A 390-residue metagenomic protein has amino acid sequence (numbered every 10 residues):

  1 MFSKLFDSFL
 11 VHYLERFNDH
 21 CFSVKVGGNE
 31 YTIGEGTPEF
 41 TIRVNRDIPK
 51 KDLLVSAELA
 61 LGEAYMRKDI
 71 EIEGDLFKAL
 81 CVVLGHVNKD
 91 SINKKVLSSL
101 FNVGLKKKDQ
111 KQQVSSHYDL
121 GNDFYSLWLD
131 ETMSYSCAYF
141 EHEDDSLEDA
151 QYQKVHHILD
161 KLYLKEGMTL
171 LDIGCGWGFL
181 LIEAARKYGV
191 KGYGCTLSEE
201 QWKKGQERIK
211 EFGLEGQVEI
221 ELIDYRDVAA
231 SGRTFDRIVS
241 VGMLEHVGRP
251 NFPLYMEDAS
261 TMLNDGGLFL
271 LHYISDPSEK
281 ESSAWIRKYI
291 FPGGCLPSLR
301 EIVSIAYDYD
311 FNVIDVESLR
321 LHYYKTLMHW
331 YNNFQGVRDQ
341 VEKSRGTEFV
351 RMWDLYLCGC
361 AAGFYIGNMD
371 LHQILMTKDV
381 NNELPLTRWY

Functional and structural regions predicted by a protein language model:
M1-Q151, H157: Feature captures hydrophobic
E166-G174: Conserved class I S-adenosyl-L-methionine
W177-Y188: Conserved SAM-binding loop of SAM-dependent methyltransferases across substrates and taxa, primarily the Class I
F212-D227: Conserved SAM-binding strand-loop segment of SAM-dependent methyltransferases
R226-I238: A short acidic, Gly/Pro-enriched loop at the edge of an enzyme's catalytic core that lines a small-molecule cofactor
P253-D265: A short glycine-rich, Lys/Arg-flanked "PGG" loop and its adjoining helix->strand segment in the class I
G266-I274: Conserved beta-strand signature within the Rossmann-like core of class I S-adenosyl-L-methionine
I274-L384, R388-Y390: Substrate-binding/catalytic lobe of Class I Rossmann-like enzymes that use SAM or dcSAM, i.e., the mid-to-C-terminal
